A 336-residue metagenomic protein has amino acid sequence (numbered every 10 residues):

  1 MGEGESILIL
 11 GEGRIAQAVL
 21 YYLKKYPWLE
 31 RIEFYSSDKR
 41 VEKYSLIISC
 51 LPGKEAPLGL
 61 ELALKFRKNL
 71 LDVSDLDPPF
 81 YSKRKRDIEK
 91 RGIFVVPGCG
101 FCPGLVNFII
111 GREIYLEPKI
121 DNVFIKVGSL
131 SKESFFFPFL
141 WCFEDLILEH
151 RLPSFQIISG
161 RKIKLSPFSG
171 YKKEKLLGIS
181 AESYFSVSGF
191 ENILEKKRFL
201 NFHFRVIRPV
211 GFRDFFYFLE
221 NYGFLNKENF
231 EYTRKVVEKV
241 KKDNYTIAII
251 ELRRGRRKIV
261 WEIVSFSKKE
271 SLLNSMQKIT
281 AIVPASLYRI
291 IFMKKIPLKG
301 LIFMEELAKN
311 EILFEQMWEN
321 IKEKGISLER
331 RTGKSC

Functional and structural regions predicted by a protein language model:
I7-G11: Conserved N-terminal Rossmann-fold NAD(P)-binding element of oxidoreductases
I15: Hydrophobic/small residue at the entry helix of a nucleotide-binding pocket
L23: Aromatic pocket-lining residues of Rossmann-like dinucleotide-binding sites
P27-R40: NAD(P)-binding Rossmann-fold cofactor-contacting core
L29, F66-N69, R91-I93: A short helix->loop->beta-strand "cap" motif at the edges of active sites that frequently abuts
I47-A63, L76-F80: Beta-loop-alpha module in the N-terminal Rossmann-like domain of NAD(P)-dependent dehydrogenases, especially those
S74-P97: Rossmann-fold NAD(P)-binding glycine/threonine-rich loop
L116-C336: C-terminal catalytic/substrate-binding lobe primarily of soluble NAD(P)-dependent oxidoreductases
